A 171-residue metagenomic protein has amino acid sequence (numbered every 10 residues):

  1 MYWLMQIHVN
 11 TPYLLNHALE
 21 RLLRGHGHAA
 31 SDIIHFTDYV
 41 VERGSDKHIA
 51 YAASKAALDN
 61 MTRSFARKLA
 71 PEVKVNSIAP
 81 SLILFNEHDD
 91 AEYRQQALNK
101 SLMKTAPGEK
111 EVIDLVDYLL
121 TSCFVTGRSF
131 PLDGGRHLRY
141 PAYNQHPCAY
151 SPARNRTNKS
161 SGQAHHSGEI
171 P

Functional and structural regions predicted by a protein language model:
M1-M5, A97: Short alpha-helical oligomerization interface
Y2, N10, R24-A57, T62-A70 (+1 more regions): Catalytic loop of short-chain dehydrogenase/reductase
L4-P12, N16, D46, S54 (+2 more regions): Short alpha-helix in the Rossmann-fold core of NAD(P)-dependent oxidoreductases
N16-H17, R63: A short, exposed helix-loop element centered on a Lys and neighboring polar residues
D59, L69-I83, V125-L132: Conserved Rossmann-fold SDR core element
A79-A91, P141: Short beta-loop-alpha junction of Rossmann-like oxidoreductase domains
E92-E111: Catalytic Tyr-x(3-8)-Lys segment
G108-L132, H137, Y143-N144: C-terminal substrate-recognition "lid" of short-chain dehydrogenase/reductases
